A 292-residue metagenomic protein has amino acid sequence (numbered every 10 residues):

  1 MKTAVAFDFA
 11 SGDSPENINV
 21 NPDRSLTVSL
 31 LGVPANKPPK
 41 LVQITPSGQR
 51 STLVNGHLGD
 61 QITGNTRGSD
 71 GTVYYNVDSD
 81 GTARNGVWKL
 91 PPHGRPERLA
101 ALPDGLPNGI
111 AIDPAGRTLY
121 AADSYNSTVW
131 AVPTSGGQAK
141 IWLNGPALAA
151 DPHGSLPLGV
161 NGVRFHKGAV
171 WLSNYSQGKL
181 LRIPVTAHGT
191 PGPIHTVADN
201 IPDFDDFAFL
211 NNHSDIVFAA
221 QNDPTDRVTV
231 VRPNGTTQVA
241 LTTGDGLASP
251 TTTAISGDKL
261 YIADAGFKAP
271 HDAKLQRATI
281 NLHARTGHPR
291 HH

Functional and structural regions predicted by a protein language model:
K2-F9, Q49-G56, R95-A101, Q138-G154 (+2 more regions): A short beta-strand motif characteristic of beta-propeller blades
A10-S25, S29-L30, K37-P38, G56-R84 (+6 more regions): Beta-rich, blade/repeat-based domains predominating in secreted/periplasmic proteins but also intracellular
L31-V33, D78-D80, S124-Y125, T134 (+3 more regions): Short loop/turn segments immediately following the C-termini of beta-strands
P39-V42, N85-W88, T128-A131, K179-L181 (+2 more regions): A short loop-to-beta-strand structural motif that recurs across blades of beta-propeller domains
I44-Q49, L90-R95, P133-G137, P184-G189 (+2 more regions): Short loop/turn segments that connect beta-strands within beta-propeller blades
G86-W142: Hydrophobic alpha-helical segments and helix pairs
G178-A248: Glycine/small-residue-rich hydrophobic helix-like segments
T252-H292: Blade-level signature of beta-propeller repeat domains, shared across WD40, Kelch, NHL, RCC1 and BNR/Asp-box propellers
